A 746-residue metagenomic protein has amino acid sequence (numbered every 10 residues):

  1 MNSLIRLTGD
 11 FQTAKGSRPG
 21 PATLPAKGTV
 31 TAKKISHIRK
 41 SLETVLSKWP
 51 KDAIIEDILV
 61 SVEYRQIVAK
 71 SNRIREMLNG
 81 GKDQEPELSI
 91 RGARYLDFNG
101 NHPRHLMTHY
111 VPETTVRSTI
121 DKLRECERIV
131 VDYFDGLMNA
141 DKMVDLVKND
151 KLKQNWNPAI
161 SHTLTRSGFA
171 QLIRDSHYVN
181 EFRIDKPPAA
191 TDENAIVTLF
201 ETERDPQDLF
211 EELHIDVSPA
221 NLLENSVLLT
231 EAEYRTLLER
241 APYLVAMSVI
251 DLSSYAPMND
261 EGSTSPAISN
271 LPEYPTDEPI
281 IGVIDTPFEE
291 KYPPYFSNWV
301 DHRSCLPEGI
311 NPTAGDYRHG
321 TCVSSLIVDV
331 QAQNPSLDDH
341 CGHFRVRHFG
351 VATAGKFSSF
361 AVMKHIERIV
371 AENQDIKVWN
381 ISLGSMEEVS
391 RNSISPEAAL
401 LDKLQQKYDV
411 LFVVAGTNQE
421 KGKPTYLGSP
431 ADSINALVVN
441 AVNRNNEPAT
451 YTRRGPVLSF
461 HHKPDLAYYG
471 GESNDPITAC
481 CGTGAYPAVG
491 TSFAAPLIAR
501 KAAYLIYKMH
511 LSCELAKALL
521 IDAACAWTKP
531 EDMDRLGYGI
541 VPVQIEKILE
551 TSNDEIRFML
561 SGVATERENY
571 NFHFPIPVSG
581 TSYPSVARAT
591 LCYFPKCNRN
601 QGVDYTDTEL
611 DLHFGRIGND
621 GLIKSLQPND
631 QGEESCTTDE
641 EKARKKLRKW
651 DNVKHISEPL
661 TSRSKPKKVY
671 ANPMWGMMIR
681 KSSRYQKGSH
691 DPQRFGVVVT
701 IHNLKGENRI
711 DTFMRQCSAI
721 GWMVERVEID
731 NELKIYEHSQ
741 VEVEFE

Functional and structural regions predicted by a protein language model:
M1-I184, V724-E746: Long, charged/polar, low-complexity intrinsically disordered N-terminal extensions that precede catalytic
I5, I160, L164-A195, R204-P279 (+2 more regions): Protease zymogen maturation seam
T8-Q12, N270-D277, H340, F357-N380 (+3 more regions): Mature extracellular/periplasmic domains of secretome proteins
L24-S47, N72-G81, A93-F98, P112 (+5 more regions): Subtilisin-like peptidase catalytic core
N270-R303, I310-S359, D409, S433-N435 (+2 more regions): Subtilisin-like serine protease catalytic core
P287, Y426-A503: Extracellular S/T/G-rich loop segment that most often corresponds to the catalytic His/Ser-adjacent loop
Y507-V586: C-terminal subdomain of the subtilisin-like protease fold in secreted/lumenal serine endopeptidases
V586-K624, S682-E746: Exposed low-complexity, polar/acidic, P/S/T/G-rich flexible segments that act as propeptides, protease-susceptible
